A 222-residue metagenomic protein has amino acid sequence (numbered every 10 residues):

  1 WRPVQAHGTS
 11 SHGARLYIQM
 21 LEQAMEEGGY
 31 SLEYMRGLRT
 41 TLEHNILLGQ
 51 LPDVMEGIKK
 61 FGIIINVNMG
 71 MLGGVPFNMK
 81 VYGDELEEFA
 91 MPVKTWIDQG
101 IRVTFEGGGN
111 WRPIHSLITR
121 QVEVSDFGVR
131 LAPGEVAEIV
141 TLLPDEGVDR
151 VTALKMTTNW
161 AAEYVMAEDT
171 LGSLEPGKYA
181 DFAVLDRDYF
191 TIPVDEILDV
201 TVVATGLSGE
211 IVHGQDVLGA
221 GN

Functional and structural regions predicted by a protein language model:
R2-Q5, H12-T40, K59-K60, V67-T191 (+2 more regions): His/Asp/Glu-enriched, well-ordered alpha-helical/loop segment that forms or immediately abuts the divalent-metal
T40-I46: Extended hydrophobic secondary-structure segments that form protein cores and membrane-embedded regions
I46-L48, M71: Acidic, glycine-rich active-site loops and adjacent beta-strand->loop/helix elements that engage anionic groups
Q50-G62: Short amphipathic alpha-helices and their capping/turn segments at secondary-structure boundaries
L51-P52, V75, P193, G214-Q215: Short helix/loop capping segments that flank catalytic or ligand/cofactor-binding pockets
H213-N222: Glycine- and charge-enriched low-complexity intrinsically disordered segments
